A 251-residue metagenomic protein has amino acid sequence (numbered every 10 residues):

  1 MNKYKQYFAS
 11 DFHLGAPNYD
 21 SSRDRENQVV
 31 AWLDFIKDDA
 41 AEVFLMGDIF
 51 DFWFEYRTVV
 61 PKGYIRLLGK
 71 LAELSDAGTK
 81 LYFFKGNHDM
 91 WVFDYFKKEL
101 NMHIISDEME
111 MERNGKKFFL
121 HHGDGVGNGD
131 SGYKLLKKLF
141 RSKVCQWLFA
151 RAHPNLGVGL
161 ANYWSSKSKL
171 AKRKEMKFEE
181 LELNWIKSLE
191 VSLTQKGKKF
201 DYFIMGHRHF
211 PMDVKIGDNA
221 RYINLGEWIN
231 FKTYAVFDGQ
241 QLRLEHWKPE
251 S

Functional and structural regions predicted by a protein language model:
N2-K5, A9, L14-R113: Core catalytic region of metal-dependent phosphoesterases/phosphodiesterases, especially metallo-beta-lactamase-like
D51-L74, S168-F200: N-terminal short leaders/motifs
N87, E108, K117, H122-G125: Short, flexible active-site-adjacent loop segments at beta-strand->alpha-helix junctions, enriched in small/polar
N101-H103, F119, D124, N128-L136 (+1 more regions): Conserved beta-sheet core of the metallophosphoesterase superfamily
R113-N114, F237: Structural motif
G123-S188: Active-site-proximal loop/helix segment associated with metal-binding centers of metalloenzymes
